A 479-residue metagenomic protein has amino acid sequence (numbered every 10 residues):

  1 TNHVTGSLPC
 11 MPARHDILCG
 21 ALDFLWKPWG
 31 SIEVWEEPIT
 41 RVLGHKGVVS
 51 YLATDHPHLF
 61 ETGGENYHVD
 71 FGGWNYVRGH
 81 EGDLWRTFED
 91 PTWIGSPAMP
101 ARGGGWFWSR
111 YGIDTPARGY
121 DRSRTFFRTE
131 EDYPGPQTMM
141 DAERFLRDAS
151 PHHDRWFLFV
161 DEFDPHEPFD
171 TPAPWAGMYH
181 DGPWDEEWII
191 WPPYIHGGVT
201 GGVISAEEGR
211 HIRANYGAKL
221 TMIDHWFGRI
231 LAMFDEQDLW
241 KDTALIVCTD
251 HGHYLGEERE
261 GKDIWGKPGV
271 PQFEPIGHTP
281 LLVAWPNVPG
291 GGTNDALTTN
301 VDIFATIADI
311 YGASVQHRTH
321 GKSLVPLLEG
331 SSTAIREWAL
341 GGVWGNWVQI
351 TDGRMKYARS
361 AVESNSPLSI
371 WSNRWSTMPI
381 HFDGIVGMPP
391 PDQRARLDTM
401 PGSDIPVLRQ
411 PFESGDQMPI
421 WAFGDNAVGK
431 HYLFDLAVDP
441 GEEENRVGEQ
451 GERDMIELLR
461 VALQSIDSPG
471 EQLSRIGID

Functional and structural regions predicted by a protein language model:
T1-R14, G20-L22, G44-Y51, G291 (+1 more regions): Short, structured active-site-proximal loop/turn typified by the sulfatase FGly-forming signature C/S-X-P-X-R
T5, G30-E36, R210-M222, G266-T279 (+2 more regions): A short beta-strand-to-alpha-helix junction
R14-R128: Catalytic-site neighborhoods of secreted/periplasmic enzymes that process anionic sulfate/phosphate groups
I17, E131, G135-M139, E143 (+3 more regions): Polar, surface-exposed loop/tail segments that function as active-site lids or cofactor/substrate-recognition elements
G63-N75, F107-S109, D114-D121, F127-E187 (+2 more regions): Active-site regions of oxyanion-processing enzymes, predominantly non-cytosolic
I94-G95, E274, V343-V447: C-terminal, low-complexity/hydrophilic appendages and adjacent surface loops of extracellular/periplasmic anionic
D132-S150, E186, I190, I195-T243 (+2 more regions): A long, amphipathic alpha-helix that forms part of the scaffold/cap immediately adjacent to metal-dependent active
P168-P183, M233-T299: Histidine-centered active-site microenvironments of extracellular/periplasmic hydrolases and transferases
